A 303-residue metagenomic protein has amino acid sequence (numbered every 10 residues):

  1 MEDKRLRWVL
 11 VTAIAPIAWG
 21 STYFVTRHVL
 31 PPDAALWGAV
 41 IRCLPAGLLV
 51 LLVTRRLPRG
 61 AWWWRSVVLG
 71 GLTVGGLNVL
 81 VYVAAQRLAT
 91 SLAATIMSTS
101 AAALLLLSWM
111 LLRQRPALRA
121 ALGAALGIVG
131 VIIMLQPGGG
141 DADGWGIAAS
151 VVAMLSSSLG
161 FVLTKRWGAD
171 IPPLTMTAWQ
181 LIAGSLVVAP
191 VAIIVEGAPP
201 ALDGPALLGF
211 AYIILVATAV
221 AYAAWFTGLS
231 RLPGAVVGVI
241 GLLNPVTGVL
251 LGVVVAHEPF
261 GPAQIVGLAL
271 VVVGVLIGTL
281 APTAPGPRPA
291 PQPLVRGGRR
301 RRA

Functional and structural regions predicted by a protein language model:
M1, L10, C43, Q136-P137 (+2 more regions): C-terminal-most transmembrane helix of multi-pass membrane proteins
M1-V40, G139-R166, L186-V187, G286-A303: Glycine-/small-residue-enriched transmembrane alpha-helix faces in small-molecule transporters and effluxers
P16-A46, V83, S91, T95 (+3 more regions): Juxtamembrane helix-loop-helix junctions in multi-pass membrane proteins
A18-Y23, L51-M97, L105-L107, I133 (+1 more regions): Specific transmembrane alpha-helical segments of multi-pass solute transporters/efflux pumps, especially DMT/EamA
W37-L48, N78-R115, A120, S150-A153 (+1 more regions): Specific alpha-helical transmembrane segments that line the substrate/conduction pathway and gating interfaces
A39-I41, A93-A101, L163-L186, T218-V254: Helix-helix packing/entry segments at the starts of transmembrane helices
L44, V50, L69, L107 (+6 more regions): Hydrophobic transmembrane alpha-helices of multi-pass small-molecule transport proteins
G60-R65, A94-M97, R113-I133, G140-I147 (+3 more regions): Loop-to-transmembrane alpha-helix entry segments
